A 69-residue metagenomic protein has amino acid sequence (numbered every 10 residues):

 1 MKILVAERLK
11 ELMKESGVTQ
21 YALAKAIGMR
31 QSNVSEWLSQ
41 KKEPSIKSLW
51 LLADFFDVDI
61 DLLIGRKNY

Functional and structural regions predicted by a protein language model:
M1-V18: A short, Lys/Arg-rich alpha-helix, primarily the initiator
K10, Y21, W50: Residues within the helices of the helix-turn-helix
M13, A24, A53: The alpha-helix within a helix-turn-helix
G17, I64-Y69: Short, charged recognition helix plus adjacent turn of helix-turn-helix-like nucleic-acid-binding domains
Y21, S32, D61: Key DNA-contact positions within bacterial/archaeal DNA-binding proteins
G28-E43, R66: Recognition helix of helix-turn-helix/homeodomain-like DNA-binding domains that insert into the DNA major groove
K47-L62: DNA major-groove recognition helix of helix-turn-helix/homeodomain DNA-binding modules
